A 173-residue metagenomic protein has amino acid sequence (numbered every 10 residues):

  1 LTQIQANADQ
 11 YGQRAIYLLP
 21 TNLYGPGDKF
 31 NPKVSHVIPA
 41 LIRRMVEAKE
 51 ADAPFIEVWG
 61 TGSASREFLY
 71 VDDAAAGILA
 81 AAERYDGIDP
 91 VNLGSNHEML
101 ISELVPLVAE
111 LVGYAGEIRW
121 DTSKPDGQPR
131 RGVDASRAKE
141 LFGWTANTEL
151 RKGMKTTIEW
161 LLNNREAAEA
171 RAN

Functional and structural regions predicted by a protein language model:
L1, N31-P39, E67-F68, E98: Short-chain dehydrogenase/reductase
L1-T21, V37-D52: Active-site Tyr-X1-5-Lys
N22-Y24, H97: Glycine-rich beta-alpha junction loops
P26-K29: Short beta-loop-alpha junction of Rossmann-like oxidoreductase domains
E47-N173: C-terminal substrate-binding subdomain of Rossmann-fold SDR/epimerase-dehydratase oxidoreductases
